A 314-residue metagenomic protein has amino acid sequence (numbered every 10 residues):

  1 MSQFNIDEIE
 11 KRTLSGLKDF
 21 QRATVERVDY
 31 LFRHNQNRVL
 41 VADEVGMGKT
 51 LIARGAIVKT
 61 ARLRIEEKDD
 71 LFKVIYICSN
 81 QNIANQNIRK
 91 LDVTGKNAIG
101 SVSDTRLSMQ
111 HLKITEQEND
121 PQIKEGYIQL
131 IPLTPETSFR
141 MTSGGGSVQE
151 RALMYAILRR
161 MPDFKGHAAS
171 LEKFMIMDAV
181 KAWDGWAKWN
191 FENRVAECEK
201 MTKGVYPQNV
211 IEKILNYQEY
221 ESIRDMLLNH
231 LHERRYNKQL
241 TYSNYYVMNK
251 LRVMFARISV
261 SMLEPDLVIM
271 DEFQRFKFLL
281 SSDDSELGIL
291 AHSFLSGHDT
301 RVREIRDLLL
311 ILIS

Functional and structural regions predicted by a protein language model:
M1, T105-R257, E264: Coupling/switch/interface segments within P-loop NTPase motor domains and analogous charged loops in nucleic-acid
S2-A42, L51: Conserved pre-motif I regulatory segment
L17, Y76, M262, D266: Aromatic-acidic/polar surface patches that form glycan- and anion
N35-V41, L71-K73, R306-L309: Pre-Walker A (Motif I) flank of P-loop NTPase domains
V41-D43, D70, G100-M109: Short, glycine/acidic-rich hinge or "gate" loops at secondary-structure transitions that mediate conformational
M47-I65, D69-D70, Q81-G100, H232-S314: Signature of the SF2 helicase/ATPase Hel1-core->accessory helical subdomain module
F72-V74, I88-K90, V210, I214: Composition- and surface-driven signal marking solvent-exposed, interaction-prone regions in large proteins
Y76-Q81, L133-P135: A short hydrophobic beta-strand->loop->alpha-helix junction that borders the nucleotide-binding pocket of P-loop NTPases
